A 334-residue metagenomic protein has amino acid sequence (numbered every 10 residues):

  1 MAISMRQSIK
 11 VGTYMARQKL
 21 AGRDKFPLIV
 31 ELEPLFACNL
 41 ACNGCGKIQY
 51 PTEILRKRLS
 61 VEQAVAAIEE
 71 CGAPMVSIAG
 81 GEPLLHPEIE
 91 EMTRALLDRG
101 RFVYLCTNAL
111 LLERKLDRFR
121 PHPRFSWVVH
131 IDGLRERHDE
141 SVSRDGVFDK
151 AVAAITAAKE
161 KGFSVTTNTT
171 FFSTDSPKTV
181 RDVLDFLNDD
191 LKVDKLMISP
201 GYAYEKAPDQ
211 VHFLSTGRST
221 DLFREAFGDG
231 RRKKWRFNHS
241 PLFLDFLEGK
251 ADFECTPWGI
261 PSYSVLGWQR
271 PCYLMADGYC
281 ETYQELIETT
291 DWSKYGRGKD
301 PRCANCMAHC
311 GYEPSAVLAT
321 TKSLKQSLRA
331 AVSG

Functional and structural regions predicted by a protein language model:
A2-R118, H122-P123, G334: Conserved alpha-helical substructure of the radical SAM core
F26, W268-G334: Flexible mid-to-C-terminal extensions adjoining Fe-S/redox cofactors in radical SAM and related proteins
P34, A109-L110, I131-R135, L324: Short, acidic/turn-prone active-site loops that include or flank metal/cofactor- and phosphate-binding residues
A37, A41, E254, R302: The −1 position to Zn-ligating cysteines in a subset of zinc-ribbon hairpins
I48, A79, H130, S199 (+2 more regions): Conserved residues at the C-terminal ends of beta-strands
L59-S60, R99, P123, V128-D132 (+5 more regions): Radical SAM enzyme [4Fe-4S]-AdoMet core and its adjacent flexible, acidic and glycine-rich loops/tails across
L85-H86, L112, S173-P177, Y279: Alpha-helix N-cap/loop-to-helix initiation residues
